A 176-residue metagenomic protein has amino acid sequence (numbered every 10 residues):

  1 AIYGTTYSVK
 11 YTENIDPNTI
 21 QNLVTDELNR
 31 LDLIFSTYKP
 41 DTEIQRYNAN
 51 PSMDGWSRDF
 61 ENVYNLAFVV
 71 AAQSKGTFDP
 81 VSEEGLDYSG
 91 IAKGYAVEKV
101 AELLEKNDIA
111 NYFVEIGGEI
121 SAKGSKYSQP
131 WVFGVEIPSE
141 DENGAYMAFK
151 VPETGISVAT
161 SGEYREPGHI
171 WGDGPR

Functional and structural regions predicted by a protein language model:
A1-R176: Mature catalytic core of soluble alpha/beta enzymes
